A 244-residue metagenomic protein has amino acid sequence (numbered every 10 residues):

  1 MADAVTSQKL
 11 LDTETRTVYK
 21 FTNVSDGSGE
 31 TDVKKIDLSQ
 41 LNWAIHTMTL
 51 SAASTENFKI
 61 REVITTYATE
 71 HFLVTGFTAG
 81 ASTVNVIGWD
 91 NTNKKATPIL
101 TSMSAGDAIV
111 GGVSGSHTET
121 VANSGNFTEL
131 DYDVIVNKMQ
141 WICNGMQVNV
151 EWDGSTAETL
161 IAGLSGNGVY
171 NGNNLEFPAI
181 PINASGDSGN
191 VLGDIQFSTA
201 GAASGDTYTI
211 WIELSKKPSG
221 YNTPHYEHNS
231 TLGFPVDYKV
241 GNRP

Functional and structural regions predicted by a protein language model:
M1-S28, Y238-P244: Short, intrinsically disordered N-terminal pre-domain segments
D26-S104, S116-G125: Autoprocessing Asn-cyclization modules and mimics
T47, S51-A53, T101-F127, Y221-G241: Polar low-complexity, Ser/Thr/Gly/Ala/Asp/Asn-rich disordered segments used for subunit assembly and tip/surface
Y132-C143: A short beta-strand element within beta-rich, extracytoplasmic domains of secreted/secretory-pathway proteins
G145-L164: Short, surface-exposed beta-strand/strand-loop-strand elements in extracellular ectodomains
T159-I182: An anionic, turn-rich surface loop/hairpin at beta-sheet edges that serves as a generic interaction/coordination patch
A179-D206: Noncatalytic modules at the cell exterior or secretory-pathway interfaces, chiefly beta-strand-rich lectin/adhesion
A203-K216: Edge beta-strands of jelly-roll/beta-sandwich modules across compartments, strongly enriched in secreted/luminal
